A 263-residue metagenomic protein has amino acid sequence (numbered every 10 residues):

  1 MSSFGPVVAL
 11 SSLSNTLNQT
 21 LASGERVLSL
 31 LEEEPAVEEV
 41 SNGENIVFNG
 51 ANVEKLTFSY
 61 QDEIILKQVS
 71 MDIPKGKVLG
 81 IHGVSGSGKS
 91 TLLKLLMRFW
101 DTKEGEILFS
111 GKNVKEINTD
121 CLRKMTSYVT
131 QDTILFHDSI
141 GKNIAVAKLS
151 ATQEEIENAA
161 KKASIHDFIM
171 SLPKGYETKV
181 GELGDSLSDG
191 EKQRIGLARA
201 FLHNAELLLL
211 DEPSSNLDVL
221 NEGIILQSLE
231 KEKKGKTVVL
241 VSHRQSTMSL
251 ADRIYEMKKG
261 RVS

Functional and structural regions predicted by a protein language model:
S2-L30: Cytosolic ends of transmembrane helices, especially the final helix of ABC transmembrane type-1 domains
G5, E33-A36, K174: Flexible, glycine-biased helix-capping/connector loops in cytosolic signal-transduction modules
A9, T16-Q19, A36, T57 (+1 more regions): An intracellular "coupling" helix at the cytosolic face of ABC transporter transmembrane type-1 domains
S11, V37-V40, I169, V180: Short, hydrophobic secondary-structure boundary micro-motifs
S29-E32, A36, Q131, I165: Non-catalytic alpha-helical coupling and interface elements of nucleotide-dependent molecular machines and regulators
E34-I46: Pre-NBD coupling/linker segments of ABC/ABC-like ATPases
N45-S263: ABC-type nucleotide-binding domain
